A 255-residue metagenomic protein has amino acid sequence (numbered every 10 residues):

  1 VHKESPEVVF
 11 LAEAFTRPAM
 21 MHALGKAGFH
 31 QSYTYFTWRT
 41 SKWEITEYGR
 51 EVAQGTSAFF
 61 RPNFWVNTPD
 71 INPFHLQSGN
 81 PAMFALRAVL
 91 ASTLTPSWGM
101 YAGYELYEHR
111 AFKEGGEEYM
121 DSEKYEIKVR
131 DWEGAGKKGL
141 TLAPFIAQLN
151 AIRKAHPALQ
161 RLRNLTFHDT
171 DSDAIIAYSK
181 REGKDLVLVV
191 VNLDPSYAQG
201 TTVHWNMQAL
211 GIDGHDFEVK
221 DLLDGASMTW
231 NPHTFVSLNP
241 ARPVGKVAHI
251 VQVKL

Functional and structural regions predicted by a protein language model:
V1-M21: Active-site neighborhood of glycoside hydrolase catalytic domains
K3-S5, H22-H30, W43-A58, M100 (+1 more regions): Carbohydrate-interacting/catalytic domains
E7-L11, H30-S32, R61-F64, W98-G99: Structural preference for beta-strand elements that scaffold enzyme active sites
A12, Y33-R50, H75: Substrate-binding/catalytic cleft of secreted carbohydrate-active enzymes, primarily glycoside hydrolases
E13-R17, V66-T68, E105: Active-site beta-loop-alpha junctions enriched in small/polar residues
S57-P81: Active-site clefts of carbohydrate-active enzymes
N80-F84, T170: Short, glycine/acidic-rich beta->alpha junctions
A85-Y101, R110-K113: Hydrophobic targeting/anchoring helices
